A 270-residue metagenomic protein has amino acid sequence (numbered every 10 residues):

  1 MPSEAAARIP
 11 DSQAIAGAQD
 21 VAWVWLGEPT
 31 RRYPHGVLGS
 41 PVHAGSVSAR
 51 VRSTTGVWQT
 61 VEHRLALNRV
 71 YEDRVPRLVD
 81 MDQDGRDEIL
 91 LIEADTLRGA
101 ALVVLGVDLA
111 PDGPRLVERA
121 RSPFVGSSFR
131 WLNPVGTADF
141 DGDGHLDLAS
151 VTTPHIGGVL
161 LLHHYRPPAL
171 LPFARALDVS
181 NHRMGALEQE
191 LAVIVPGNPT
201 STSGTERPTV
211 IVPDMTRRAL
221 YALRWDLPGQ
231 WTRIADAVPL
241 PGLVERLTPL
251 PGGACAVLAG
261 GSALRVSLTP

Functional and structural regions predicted by a protein language model:
M1-P270: Beta-propeller-forming repeat regions
